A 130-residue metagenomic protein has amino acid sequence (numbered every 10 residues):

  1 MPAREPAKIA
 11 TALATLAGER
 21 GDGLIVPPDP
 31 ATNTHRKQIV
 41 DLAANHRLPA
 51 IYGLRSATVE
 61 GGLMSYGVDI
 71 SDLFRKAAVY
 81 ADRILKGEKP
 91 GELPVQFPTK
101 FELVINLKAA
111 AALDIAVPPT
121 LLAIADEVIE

Functional and structural regions predicted by a protein language model:
M1-E130: Short hydrophobic alpha-helices and adjacent helix-cap/hinge residues
